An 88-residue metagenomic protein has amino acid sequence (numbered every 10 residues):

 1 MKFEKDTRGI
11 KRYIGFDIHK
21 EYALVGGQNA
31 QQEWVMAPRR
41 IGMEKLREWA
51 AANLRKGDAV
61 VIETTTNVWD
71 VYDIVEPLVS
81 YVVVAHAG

Functional and structural regions predicted by a protein language model:
M1-G88: Phosphate- and other anionic-substrate recognition elements at nucleic-acid/protein interfaces
